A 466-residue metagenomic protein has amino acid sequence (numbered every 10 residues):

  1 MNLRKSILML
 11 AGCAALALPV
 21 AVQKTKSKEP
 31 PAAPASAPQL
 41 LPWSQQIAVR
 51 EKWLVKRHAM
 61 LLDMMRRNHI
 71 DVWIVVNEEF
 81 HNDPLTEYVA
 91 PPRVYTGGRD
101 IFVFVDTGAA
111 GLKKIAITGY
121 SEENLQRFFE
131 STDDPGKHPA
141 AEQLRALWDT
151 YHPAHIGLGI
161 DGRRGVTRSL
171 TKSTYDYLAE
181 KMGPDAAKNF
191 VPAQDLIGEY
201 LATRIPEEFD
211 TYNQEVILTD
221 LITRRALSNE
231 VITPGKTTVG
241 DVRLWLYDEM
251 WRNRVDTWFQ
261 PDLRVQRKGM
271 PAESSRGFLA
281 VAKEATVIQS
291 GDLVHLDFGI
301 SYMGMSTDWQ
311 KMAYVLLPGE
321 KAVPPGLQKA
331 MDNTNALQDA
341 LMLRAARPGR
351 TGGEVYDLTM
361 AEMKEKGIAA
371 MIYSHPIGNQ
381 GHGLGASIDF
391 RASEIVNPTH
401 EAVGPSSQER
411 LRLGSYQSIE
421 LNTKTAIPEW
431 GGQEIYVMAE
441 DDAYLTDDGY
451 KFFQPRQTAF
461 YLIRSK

Functional and structural regions predicted by a protein language model:
M1-L10: Bacterial N-terminal signal peptides that target proteins for export
M9-A17: Bacterial N-terminal signal peptides
L18-V22: Sec/Tat signal peptide C-region and signal peptidase I cleavage site
Q23-K466: Active-site neighborhoods and metal-handling regions in enzymes and metal-associated proteins
